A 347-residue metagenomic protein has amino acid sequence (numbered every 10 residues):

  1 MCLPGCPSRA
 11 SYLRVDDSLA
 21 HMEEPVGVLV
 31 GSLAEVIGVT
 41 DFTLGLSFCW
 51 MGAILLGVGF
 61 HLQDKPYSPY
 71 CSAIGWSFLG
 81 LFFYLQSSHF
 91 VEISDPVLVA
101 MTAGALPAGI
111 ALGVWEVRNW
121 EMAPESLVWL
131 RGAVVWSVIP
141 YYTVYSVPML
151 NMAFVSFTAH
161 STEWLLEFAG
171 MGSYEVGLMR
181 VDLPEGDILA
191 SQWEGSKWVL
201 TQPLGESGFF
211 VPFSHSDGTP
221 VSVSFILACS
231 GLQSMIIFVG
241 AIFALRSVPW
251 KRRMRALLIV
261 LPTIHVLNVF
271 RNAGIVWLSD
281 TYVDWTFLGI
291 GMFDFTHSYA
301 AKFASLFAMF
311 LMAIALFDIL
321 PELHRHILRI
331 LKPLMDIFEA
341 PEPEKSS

Functional and structural regions predicted by a protein language model:
P7-S11, G274: Compositionally biased, intrinsically disordered low-complexity regions
M22-S347: Hydrophobic N-terminal alpha-helices or hydrophobic patches in metabolic proteins across all domains of life
